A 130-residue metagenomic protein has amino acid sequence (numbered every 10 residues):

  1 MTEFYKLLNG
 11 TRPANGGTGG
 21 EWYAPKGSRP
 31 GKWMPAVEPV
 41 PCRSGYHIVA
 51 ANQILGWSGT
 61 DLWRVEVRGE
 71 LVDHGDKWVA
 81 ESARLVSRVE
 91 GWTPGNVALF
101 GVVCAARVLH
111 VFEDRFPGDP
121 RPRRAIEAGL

Functional and structural regions predicted by a protein language model:
M1-L130: Short, glycine-biased loop/turn motifs at secondary-structure junctions and in low-complexity Ser/Thr/Pro-rich termini
